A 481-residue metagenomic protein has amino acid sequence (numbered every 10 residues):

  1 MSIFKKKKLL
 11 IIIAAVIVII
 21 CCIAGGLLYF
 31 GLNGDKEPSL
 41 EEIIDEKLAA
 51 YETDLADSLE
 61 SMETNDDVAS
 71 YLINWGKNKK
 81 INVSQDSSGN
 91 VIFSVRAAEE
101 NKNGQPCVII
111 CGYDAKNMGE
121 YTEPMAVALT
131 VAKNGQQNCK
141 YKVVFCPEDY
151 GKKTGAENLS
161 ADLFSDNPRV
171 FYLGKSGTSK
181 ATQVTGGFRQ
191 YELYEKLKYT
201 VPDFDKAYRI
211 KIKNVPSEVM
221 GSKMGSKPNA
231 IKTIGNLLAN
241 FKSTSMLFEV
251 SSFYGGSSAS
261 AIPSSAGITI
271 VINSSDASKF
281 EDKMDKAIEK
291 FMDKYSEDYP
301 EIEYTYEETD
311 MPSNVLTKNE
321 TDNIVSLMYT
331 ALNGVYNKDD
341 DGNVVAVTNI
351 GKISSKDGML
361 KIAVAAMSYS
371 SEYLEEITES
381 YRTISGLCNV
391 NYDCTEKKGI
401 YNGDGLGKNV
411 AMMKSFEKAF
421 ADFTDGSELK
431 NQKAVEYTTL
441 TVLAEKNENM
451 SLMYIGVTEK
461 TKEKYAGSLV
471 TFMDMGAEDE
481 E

Functional and structural regions predicted by a protein language model:
S2-F30: N-terminal Sec-pathway targeting helices
G26-K36, C146: Hydrophobic single-pass membrane-insertion segments
L32-G119: Acidic/His- and Gly-rich active-site-bordering loop/insert found across diverse amide/peptide-bond hydrolases
E100-G104, A261-A266, G358-L360, K446-N447: A short, glycine/Asx- and small/polar-enriched loop/turn that sits immediately N-terminal to a beta-strand
K116-D203, E218-G221, G225, N333 (+3 more regions): Acidic/histidine-rich catalytic neighborhood of metal-dependent amide-processing enzymes
A161-G235, A239, I288-E303, S313-L316 (+3 more regions): Metal-dependent peptidase/peptidase-like ectodomains
V201-D205, S222-Y254, A259-A261, T269-V347: Acidic-enriched catalytic cores of C-N bond-cleaving enzymes acting on peptides and small amides
E307-D357, V364-T378, G386, N391-E481: An extended, acidic, His-containing surface patch that forms the Zn2+-binding/catalytic region of metallohydrolases
